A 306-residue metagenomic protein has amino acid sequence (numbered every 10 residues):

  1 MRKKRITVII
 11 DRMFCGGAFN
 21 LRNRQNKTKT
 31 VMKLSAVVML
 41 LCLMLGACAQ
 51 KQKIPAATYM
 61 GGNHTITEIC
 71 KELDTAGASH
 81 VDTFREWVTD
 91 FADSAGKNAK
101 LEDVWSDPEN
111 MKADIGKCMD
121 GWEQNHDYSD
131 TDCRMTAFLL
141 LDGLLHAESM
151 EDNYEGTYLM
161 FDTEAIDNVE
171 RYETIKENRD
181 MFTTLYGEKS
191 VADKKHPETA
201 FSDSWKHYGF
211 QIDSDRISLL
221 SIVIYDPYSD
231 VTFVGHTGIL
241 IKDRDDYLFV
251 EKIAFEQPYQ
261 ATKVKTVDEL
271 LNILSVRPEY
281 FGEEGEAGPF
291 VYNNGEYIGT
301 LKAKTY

Functional and structural regions predicted by a protein language model:
R2-R5, R12, R22-R24: Basic polycationic patches enriched in arginine
T7-D11, K29-V31: N-terminal compositionally biased, intrinsically disordered segments and leader/signal-like regions
I9, N20, V38, A49-K51: Short stretches within intrinsically disordered, low-complexity N-terminal or propeptide regions
N23-A36: Bacterial N-terminal signal peptides that target proteins for export
S35-G46: Bacterial N-terminal signal peptides
C48-Y306: Cysteine-nucleophile amide-bond enzymes
